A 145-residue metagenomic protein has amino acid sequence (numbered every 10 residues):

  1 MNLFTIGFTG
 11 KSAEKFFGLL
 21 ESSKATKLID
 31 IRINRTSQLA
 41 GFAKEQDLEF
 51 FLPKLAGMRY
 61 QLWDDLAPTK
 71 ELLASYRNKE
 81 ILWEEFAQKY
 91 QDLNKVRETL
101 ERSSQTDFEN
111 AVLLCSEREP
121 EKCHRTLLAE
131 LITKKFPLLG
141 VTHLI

Functional and structural regions predicted by a protein language model:
M1-I145: Residues lining hydrophobic/aromatic ligand-binding pockets adjacent to catalytic sites
